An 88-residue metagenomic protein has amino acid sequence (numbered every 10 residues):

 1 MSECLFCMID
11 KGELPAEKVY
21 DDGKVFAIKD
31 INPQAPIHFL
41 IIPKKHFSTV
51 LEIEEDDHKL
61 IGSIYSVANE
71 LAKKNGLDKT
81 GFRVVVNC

Functional and structural regions predicted by a protein language model:
M1-C88: HIT superfamily nucleotide-processing domains
